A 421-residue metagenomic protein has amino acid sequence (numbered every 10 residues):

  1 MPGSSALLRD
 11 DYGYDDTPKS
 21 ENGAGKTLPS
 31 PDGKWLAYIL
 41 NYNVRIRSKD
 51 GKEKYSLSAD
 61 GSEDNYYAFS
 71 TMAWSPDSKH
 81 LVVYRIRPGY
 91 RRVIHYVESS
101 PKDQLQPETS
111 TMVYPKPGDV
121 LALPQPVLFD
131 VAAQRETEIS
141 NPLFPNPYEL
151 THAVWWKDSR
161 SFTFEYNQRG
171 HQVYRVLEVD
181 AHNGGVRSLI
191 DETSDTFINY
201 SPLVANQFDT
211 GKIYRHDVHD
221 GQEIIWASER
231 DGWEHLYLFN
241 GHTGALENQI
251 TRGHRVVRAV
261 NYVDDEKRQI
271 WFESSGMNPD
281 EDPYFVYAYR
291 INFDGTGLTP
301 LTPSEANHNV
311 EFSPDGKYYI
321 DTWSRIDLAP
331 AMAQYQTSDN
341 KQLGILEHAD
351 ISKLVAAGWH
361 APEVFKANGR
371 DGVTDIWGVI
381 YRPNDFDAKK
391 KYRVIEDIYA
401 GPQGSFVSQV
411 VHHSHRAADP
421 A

Functional and structural regions predicted by a protein language model:
M1-D16, K54-M72, V83-S140, R187 (+3 more regions): Predominantly five- to eight-bladed beta-propeller fold
D11-L36, S62-L81, Q104, E108-G118 (+8 more regions): Conserved beta-propeller blade repeats
I39, R47, Y84, F129 (+13 more regions): Generic beta-strand/beta-sheet core signal
I39-S48, K52-Y55: Charged, often flexible domain-edge or linker segments that flank or initiate folded functional domains
N41-R45, Y90-Y96, L123-Q125, H171-E178 (+3 more regions): Structural motif
K49-K52, V131-Q134, D180-G184, G241-T243 (+2 more regions): Short loop/turn segments that connect beta-strands within beta-propeller blades
R92-V93, T151-V154, S159, E165-N167 (+3 more regions): Serine-hydrolase catalytic core recognition
V179-G185, D191-T196, D231-G232, L238-V257 (+4 more regions): Active/binding-pocket-proximal capping segment
